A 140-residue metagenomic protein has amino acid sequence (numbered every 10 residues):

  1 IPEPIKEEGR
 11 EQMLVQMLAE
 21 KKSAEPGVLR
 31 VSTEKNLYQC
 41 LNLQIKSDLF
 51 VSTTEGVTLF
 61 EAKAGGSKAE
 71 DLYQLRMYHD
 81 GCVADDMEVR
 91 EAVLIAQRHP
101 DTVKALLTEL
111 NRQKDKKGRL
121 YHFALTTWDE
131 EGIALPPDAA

Functional and structural regions predicted by a protein language model:
I1-A140: Charged, terminal alpha-helix-loop-beta segments that serve as non-catalytic nucleic-acid engagement and/or assembly
